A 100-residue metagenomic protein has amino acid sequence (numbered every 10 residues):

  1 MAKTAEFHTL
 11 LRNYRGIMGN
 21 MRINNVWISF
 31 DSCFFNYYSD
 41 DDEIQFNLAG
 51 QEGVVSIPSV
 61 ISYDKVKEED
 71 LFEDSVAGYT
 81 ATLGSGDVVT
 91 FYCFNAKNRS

Functional and structural regions predicted by a protein language model:
M1-L11, I17-S100: Short beta-rich binding modules
